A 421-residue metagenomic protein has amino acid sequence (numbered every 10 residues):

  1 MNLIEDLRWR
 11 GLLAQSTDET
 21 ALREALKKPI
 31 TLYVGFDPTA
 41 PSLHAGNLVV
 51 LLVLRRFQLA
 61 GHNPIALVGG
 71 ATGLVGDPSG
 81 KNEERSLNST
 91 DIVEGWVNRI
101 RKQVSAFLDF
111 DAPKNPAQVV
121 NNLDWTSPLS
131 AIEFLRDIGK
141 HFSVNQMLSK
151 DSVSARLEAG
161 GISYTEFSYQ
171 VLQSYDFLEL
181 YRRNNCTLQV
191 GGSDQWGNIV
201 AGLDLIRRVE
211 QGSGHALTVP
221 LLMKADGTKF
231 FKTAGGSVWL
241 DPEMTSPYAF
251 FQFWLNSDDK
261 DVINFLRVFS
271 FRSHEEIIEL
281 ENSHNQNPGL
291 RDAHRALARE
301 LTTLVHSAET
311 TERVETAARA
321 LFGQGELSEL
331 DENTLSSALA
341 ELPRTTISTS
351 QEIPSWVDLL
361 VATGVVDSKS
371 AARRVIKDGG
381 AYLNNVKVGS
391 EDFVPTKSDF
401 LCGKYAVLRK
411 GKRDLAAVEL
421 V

Functional and structural regions predicted by a protein language model:
M1-Q195, V200-L203, E210-H215, T228: NTP-dependent nucleotidyl-transfer catalytic core
R208-V421: Conserved nucleotide- and phosphate/pyrophosphate-binding catalytic cores in adenylate/nucleotidyl-handling enzymes
